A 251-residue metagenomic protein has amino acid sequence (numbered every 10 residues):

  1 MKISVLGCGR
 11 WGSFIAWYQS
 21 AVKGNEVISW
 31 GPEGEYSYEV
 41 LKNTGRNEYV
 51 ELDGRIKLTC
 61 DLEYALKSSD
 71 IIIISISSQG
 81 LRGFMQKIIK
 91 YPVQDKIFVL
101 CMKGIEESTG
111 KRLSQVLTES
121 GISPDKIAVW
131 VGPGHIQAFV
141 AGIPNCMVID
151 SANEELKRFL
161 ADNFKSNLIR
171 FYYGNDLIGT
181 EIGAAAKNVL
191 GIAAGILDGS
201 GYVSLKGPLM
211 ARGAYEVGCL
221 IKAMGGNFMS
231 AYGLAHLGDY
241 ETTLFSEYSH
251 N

Functional and structural regions predicted by a protein language model:
M1-C60, Y64: NAD(P)+-binding Rossmann beta1-loop-alpha1 motif at the extreme N-terminus of oxidoreductases
E35-V40, E107-T109, K157: Short, charged/polar "capping" segments at the starts of alpha-helices and the immediately preceding loops
L52, T59-K67, I71-P144, L160-D162: Rossmann-like NAD(P)(H) cofactor-binding subdomain of soluble oxidoreductases
K67-S68, A186, L237: Alpha-helix C-terminal capping/helix-to-coil transition sites in glycosyltransferase folds
G80, Y91, V116-K126, P144-S230: Internal alpha-helical scaffold of NAD(P)-dependent oxidoreductase catalytic cores
G225-N251: C-terminal substrate-binding/catalytic lobe of Rossmann-fold NAD(P)-dependent oxidoreductases
